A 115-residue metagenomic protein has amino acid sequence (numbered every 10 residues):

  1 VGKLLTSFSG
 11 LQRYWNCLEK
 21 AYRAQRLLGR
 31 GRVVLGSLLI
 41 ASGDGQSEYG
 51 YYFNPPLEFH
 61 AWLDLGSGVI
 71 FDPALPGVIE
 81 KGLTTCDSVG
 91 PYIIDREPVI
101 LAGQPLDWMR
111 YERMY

Functional and structural regions predicted by a protein language model:
V1-Y115: A structural boundary/capping signal
